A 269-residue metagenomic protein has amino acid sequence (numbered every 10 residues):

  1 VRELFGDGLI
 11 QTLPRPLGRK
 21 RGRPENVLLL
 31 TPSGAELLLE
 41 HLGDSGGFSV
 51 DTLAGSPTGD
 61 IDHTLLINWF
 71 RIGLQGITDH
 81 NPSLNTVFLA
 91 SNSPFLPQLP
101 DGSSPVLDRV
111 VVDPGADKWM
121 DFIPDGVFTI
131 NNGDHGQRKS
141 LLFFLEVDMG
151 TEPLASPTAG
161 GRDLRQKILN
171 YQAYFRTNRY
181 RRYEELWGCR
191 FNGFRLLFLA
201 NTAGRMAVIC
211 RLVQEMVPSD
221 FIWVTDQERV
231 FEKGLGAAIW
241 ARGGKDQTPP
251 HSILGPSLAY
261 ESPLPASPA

Functional and structural regions predicted by a protein language model:
V1-L13, R19, S56-D60, G73 (+1 more regions): Basic, amphipathic N-terminal segments that precede the first structured/catalytic domain
V1-T58, T64-L65, P265-A269: Nuclease-adjacent, charged terminal/linker segments that flank catalytic cores
L17, A35, M149-E152, A203-R205: Short, solvent-exposed loop/turn segments at secondary-structure junctions
S45-A54, K139-E152, N192: Glycine-rich, often proline-containing surface loops adjacent to acidic residues and nearby aromatics that form
L53-G59, P97, L107-D117, T151-A159: Surface-exposed cleft-lining segments at the edges of enzyme active sites
T64-N68, I72, G76, R138-T177: Core beta-strand-centered patch of the WYL/Sm-like small regulatory domain
P82-F143, D163-Q166: Active-site metal-binding core of divalent-cation-utilizing nuclease and nuclease-like domains
P153-A269: Non-catalytic C-terminal interaction segments of nucleic acid-processing enzymes
